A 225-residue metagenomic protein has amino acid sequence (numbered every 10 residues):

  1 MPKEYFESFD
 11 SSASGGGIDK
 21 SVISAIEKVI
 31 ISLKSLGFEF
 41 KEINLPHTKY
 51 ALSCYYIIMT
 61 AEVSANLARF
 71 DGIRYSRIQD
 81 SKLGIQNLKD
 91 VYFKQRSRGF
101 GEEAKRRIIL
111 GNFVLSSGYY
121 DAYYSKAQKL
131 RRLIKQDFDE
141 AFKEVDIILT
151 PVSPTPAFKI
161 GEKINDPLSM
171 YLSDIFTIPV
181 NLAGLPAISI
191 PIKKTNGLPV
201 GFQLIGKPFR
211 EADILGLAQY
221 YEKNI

Functional and structural regions predicted by a protein language model:
M1-V63, R69: Gly/Ser-rich, acidic/histidine-flanked active-site/gating loops
P2, I43, T150-V152, I190 (+1 more regions): Generic beta-strand/beta-sheet core signal
Y5, T48, G72-R77, N87-L182: Serine-dependent amide/ester hydrolase catalytic core
Y5-D10, G17-D19, I23-L36, R106-D139 (+2 more regions): Structural helix-boundary/capping segments
A51-S53, G161, P199: Short Asp/Glu-rich motifs
C54-T60, N165-D166, Q203-I205: Short low-complexity, flexible loop/linker segments enriched in glycine and/or proline with clustered acidic
L67, L149, G197: Conserved Sensor-2/SRH helix of P-loop NTPases
S81-L83: Intrinsic disorder
